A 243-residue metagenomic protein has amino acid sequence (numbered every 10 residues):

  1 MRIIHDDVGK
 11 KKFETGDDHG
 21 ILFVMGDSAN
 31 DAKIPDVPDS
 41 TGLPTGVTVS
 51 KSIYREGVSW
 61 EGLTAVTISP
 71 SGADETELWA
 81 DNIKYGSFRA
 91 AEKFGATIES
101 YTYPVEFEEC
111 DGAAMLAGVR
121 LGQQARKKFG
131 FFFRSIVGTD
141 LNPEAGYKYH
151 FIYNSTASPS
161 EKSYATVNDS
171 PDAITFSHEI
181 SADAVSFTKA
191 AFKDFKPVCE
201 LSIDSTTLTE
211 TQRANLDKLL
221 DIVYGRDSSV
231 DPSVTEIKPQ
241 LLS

Functional and structural regions predicted by a protein language model:
M1-L63: Polar/acidic, low-complexity leader/linker segments enriched in S/T/G and N/D
K33-V49, I136-A145, T188-T207: Acidic Ser/Thr/Pro-rich low-complexity disordered segments that often serve as glycosylated linkers/stalks around
I53-G62, D81, Y85, C110-A113: OB-fold ssDNA-binding interfaces and closely related basic DNA-contact patches used across DNA replication/repair
Y54-V58, A145-N154, E200-S202: Short amphipathic beta-strand/extended segments with alternating polar/hydrophobic composition
T64-I68, A80-S87, T156-A165: Short amphipathic beta-strand and strand-loop transition segments with alternating hydrophobic
I68-F107, S170-A184: Oligomerization/assembly interface segments of phage tail-like spikes and tubes
I83-S158: Structured, beta-strand-rich domain cores that present glycine/charged loop surfaces used to bind extended ligands
P159-S243: Mixed-charge, glycine-accented linear interaction segment located at domain edges/termini
